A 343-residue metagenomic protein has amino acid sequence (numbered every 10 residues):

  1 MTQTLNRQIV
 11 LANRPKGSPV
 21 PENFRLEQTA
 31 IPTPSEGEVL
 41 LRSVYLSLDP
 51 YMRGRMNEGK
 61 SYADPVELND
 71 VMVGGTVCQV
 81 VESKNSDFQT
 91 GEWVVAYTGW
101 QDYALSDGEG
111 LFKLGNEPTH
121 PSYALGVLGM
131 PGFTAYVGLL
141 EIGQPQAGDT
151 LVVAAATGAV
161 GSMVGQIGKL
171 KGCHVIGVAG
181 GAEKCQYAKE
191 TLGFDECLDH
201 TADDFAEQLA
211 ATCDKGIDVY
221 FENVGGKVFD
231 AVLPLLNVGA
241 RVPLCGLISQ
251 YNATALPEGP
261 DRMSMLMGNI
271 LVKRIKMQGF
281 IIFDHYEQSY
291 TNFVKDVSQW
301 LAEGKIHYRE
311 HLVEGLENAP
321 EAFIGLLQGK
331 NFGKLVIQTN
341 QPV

Functional and structural regions predicted by a protein language model:
Q3-N6, E303-L312, P320-V343: C-terminal capping/lid region of NAD(P)-dependent oxidoreductase domains
A30-L48, M56-W100: Glycine-rich beta-strand-centered segment in the early N-terminal region that forms part of a ligand/cofactor-binding
M72-Q79, S86-A155: NAD(P)H dinucleotide-binding glycine-rich loop of Rossmann-like/cofactor-binding domains, especially the beta1-alpha1
W93, T150, H174, A240-R241 (+1 more regions): Short glycine-centered segments of the SAM/dcSAM-binding site in methyltransferase folds
Q101-D102, G180-E190, R262-M267: Short, glycine/polar-rich helix-capping loops at beta-to-alpha or helix-loop-helix junctions that flank or form
L125-D203: Mid-domain Rossmann-like dinucleotide-binding core that forms the NAD(H)/NADP(H) cofactor-binding site
D204-D214: Short amphipathic alpha-helix with an adjacent loop that forms part of the alpha/beta core around
K227-I306, T339-V343: Glycine-rich phosphate-binding loop and adjacent beta-alpha segment of Rossmann(oid) nucleotide-cofactor-binding
